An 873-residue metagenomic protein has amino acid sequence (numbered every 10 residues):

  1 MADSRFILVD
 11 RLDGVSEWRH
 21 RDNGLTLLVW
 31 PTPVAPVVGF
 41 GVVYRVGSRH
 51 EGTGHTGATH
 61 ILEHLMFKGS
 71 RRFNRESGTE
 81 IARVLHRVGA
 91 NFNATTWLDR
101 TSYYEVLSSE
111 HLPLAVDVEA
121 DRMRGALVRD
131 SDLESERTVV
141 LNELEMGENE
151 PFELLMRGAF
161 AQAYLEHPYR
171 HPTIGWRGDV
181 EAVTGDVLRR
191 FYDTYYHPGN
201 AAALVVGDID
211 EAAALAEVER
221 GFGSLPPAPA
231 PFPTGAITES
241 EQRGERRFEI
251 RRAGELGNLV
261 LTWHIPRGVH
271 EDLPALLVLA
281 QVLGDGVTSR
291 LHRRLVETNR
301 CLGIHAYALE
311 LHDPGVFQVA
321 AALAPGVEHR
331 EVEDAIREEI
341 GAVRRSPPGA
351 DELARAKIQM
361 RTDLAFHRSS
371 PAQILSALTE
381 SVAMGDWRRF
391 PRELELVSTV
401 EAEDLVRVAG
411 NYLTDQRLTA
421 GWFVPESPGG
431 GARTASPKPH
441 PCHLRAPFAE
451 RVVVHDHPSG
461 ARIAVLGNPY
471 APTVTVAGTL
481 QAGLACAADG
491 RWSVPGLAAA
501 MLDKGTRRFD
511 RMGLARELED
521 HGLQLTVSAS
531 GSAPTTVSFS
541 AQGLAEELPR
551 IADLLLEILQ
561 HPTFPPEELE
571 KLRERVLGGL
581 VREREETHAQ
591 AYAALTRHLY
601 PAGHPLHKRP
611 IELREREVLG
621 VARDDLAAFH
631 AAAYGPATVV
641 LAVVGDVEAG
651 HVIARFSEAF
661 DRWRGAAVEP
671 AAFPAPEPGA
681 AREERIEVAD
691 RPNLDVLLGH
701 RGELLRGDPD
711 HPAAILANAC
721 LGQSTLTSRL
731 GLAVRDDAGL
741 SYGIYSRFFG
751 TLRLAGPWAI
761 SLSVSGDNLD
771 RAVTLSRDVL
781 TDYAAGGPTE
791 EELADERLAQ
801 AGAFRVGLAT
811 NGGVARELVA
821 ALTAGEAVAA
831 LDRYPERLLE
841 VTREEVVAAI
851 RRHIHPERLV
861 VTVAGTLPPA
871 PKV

Functional and structural regions predicted by a protein language model:
M1-I7, L165, T173, A202-R267 (+7 more regions): An aromatic/glycine/proline-enriched structural segment found at the starts of mature extracellular/organellar domains
A2-P36, R445-V474: N- or domain-start disorder-to-order transition segments that initiate the globular core
W30, A35-T53, G57-I61, E76-R122 (+16 more regions): M16 family metallopeptidases and their MPP-like homologs
G41, D404-V424, V847-V863: Bilobed periplasmic-binding protein-like "clamshell/Venus-flytrap" ligand-binding domains
V43, A161, A230-T288, R445-A449 (+3 more regions): His/Glu-based metal-binding/catalytic segments typifying zinc-dependent metallopeptidases
L141-G147, I237-R252, A356-H367, L544 (+3 more regions): Short, conserved secondary-structure transition motifs
Y192, T526, H630: Conserved, carboxylate-rich catalytic/transport cores that coordinate ions
